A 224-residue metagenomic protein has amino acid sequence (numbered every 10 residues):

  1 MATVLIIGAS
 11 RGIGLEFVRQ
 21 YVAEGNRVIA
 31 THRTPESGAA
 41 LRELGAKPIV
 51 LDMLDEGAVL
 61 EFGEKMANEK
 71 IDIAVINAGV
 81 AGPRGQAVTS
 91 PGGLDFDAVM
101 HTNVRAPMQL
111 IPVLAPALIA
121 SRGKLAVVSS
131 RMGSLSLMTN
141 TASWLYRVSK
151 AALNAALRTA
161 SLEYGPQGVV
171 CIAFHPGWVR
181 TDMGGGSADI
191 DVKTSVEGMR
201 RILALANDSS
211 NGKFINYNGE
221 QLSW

Functional and structural regions predicted by a protein language model:
I6-I7, I76-N77, K124-S130, V170-H175: Structural signature of the Rossmann-like NAD(P)-dependent dehydrogenase/reductase core
S10-V22: N-terminal Rossmann NAD(P)H-binding glycine-rich loop of SDR-like oxidoreductase domains
Y21-A39: Conserved glycine-rich Rossmann-like NAD(P)H-binding loop of the short-chain dehydrogenase/reductase
E43-G57: Rossmann-fold cofactor-recognition segment
M53-E69: Conserved Rossmann-fold cofactor-binding substructure of NAD(P)-dependent oxidoreductases
V80, R84-M100, M108-Q109, I119-G165: Catalytic loop of short-chain dehydrogenase/reductase
P166, A173-P176, G185-W224: C-terminal helical subdomain
